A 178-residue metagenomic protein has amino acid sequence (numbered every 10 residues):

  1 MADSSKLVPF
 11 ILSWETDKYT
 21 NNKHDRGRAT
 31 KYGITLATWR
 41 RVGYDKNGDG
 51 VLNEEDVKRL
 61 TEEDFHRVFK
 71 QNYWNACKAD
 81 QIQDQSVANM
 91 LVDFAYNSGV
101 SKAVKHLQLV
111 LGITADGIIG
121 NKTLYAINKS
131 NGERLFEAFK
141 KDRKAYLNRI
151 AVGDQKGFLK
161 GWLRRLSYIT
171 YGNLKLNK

Functional and structural regions predicted by a protein language model:
M1-K178: Cell-wall polysaccharide-cleaving catalytic domain and substrate-binding groove, primarily in peptidoglycan/chitin
